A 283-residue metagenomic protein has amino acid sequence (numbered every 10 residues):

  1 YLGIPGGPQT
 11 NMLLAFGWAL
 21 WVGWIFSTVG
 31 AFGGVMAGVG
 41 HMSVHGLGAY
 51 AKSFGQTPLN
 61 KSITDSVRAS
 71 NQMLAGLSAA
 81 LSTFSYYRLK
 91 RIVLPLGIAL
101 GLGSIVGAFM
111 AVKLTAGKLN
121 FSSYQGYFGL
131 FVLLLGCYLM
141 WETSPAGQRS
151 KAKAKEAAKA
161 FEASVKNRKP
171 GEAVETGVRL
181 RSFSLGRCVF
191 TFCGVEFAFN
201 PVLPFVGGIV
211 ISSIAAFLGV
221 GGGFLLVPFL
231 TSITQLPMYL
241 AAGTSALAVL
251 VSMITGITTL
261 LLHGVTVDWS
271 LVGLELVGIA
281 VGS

Functional and structural regions predicted by a protein language model:
Y1-S27, S43, L47-K61, F84-S212 (+2 more regions): Juxtamembrane transmembrane-helix boundary motif
I25-M36, A215-G223, L240: Short helix-coil transition sites and intra-membrane helix breaks within transmembrane domains of multi-pass
G34-V44, S85, G223-I233, T259: Re-entrant/interfacial helical elements at transmembrane boundaries that shape and gate the permeation pathway
G40, R68-G76, G101-I105, A242-M253 (+1 more regions): Transmembrane helix-bundle signature of multi-pass membrane transporters/permeases
L59-S70, P95-I98, Q235-A246: Membrane-interface alpha-helices at helix entry/exit sites of multi-pass transporters
M73-G76, A80-T83, G129-M140, I209 (+1 more regions): Hydrophobic alpha-helical transmembrane segments of multipass integral membrane proteins
G207-T234: Extracytoplasmic gate region of multi-pass secondary transporters
Y239-V272: Extended hydrophobic/aromatic segments used for targeting, binding, or gating
